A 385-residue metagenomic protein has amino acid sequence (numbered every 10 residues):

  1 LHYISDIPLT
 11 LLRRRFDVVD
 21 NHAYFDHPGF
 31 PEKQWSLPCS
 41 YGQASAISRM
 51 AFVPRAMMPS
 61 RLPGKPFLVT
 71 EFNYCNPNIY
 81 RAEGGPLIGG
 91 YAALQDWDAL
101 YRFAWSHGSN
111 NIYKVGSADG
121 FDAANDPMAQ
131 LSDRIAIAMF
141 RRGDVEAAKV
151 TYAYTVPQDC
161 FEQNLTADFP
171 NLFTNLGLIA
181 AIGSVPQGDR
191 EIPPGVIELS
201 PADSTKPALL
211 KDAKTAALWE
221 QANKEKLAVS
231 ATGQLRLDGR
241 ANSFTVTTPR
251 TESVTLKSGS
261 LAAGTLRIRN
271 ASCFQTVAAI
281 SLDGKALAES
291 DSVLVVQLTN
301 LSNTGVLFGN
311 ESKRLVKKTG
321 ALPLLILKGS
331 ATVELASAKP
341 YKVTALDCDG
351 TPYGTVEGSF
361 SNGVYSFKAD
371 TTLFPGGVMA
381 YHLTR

Functional and structural regions predicted by a protein language model:
L1, F16-V18, K65-F67, Y91 (+2 more regions): Beta-sheet entry/capping signal
L1-I7, A51-P54, E83-I88, A278-S281 (+1 more regions): Short alpha-helical segments and helix-capping/turn motifs at coil-helix boundaries
H2-P77: Glycoside hydrolase catalytic-domain groove-lining segments
A23, P77-G116: Substrate-binding cleft of secreted/luminal carbohydrate-active enzymes
H27-P31, S36, W97, F103-F173 (+2 more regions): Aromatic-rich peripheral "rim/lid" segments of glycoside hydrolase catalytic domains that contact and position glycan
I137-A345, N362, S366-K368: Long, low-hydrophobicity ectodomains and other hydrophilic envelope-associated domains
A279, G363-R385: C-terminal beta-strand-rich structural cap/linker in extracellular carbohydrate-active enzymes
G350-E357: Surface-exposed loop/edge segments in extracytoplasmic proteins
